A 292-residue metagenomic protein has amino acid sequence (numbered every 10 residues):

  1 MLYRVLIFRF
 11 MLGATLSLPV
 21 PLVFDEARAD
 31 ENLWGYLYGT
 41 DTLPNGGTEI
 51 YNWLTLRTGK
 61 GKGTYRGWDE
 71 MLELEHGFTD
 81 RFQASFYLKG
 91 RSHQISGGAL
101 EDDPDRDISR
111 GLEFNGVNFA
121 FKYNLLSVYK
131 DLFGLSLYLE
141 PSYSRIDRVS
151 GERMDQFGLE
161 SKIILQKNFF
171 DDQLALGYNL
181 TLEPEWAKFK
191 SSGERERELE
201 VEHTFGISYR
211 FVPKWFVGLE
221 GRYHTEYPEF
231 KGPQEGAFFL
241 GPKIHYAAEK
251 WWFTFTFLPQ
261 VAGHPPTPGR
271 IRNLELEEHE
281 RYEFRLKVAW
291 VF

Functional and structural regions predicted by a protein language model:
M1, L18-V20, L43, H264-P265: Intrinsic-disorder/low-complexity coil detector
M1-A14: Bacterial N-terminal signal peptides that target proteins for export
V5, F24-A29: N-terminal presequences and immediately downstream first alpha-helices
A14-L16, A237: Residue-level detector of alpha-helical hydrophobic segments embedded in or interacting with membranes
L16-E26: C-terminal segment of classical bacterial N-terminal signal peptides
A27-V291: Transmembrane beta-barrel domains of Gram-negative outer membranes and organellar outer membranes
